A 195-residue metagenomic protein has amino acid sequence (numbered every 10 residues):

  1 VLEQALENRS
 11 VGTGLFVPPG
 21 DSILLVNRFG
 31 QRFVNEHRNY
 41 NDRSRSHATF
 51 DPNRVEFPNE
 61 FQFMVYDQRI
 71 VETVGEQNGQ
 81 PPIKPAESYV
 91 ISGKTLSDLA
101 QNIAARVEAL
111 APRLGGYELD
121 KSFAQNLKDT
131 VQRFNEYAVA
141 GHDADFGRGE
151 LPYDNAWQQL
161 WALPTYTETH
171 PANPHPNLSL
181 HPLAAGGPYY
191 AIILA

Functional and structural regions predicted by a protein language model:
V1-A195: Mobile, glycine/GP-rich and aromatic-enriched active-site lid/loop segments adjacent to catalytic centers
